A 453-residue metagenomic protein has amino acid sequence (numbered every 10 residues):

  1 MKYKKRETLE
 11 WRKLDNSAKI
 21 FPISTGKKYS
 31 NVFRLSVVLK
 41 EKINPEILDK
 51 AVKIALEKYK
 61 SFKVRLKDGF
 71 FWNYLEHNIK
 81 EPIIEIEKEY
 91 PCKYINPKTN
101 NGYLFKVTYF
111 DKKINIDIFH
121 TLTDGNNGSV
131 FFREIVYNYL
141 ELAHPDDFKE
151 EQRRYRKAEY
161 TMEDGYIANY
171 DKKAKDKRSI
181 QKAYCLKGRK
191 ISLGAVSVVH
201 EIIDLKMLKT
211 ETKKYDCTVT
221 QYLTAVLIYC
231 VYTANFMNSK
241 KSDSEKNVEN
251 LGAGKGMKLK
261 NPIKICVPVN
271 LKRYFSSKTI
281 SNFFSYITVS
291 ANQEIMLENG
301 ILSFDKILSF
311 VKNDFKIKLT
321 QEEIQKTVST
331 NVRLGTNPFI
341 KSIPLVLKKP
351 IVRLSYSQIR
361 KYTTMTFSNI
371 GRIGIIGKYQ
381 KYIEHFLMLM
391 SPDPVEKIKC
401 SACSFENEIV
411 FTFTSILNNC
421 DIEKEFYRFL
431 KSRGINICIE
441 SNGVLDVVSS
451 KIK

Functional and structural regions predicted by a protein language model:
M1-F71, I79-K106, H200, T233-K453: Acyl-thioester-dependent acyl-group transfer interface
M1-N16, F110-K113, L122-V130, E134-T210 (+4 more regions): Non-catalytic, low-complexity flexible loops and terminal extensions
L66-L75, L104, Y109-K113, F148-R154: Short, glycine/charge-rich beta-strand/loop segments that flank catalytic centers and engage negatively charged groups
D111-T121, S290-E294: Short acidic, glycine/Ser/Thr-rich loop/turn "cap" segments at secondary-structure junctions
H120, T212-T220: Alpha-helical hinge/cap motifs
I135, Y139, C230-N235: Hydrophobic recognition helices of helix-based DNA-binding modules
I202, I228-Y229: Domain-scale recognition of functional cores that engage charged ligands
V219-I228: Short amphipathic alpha-helical segments
